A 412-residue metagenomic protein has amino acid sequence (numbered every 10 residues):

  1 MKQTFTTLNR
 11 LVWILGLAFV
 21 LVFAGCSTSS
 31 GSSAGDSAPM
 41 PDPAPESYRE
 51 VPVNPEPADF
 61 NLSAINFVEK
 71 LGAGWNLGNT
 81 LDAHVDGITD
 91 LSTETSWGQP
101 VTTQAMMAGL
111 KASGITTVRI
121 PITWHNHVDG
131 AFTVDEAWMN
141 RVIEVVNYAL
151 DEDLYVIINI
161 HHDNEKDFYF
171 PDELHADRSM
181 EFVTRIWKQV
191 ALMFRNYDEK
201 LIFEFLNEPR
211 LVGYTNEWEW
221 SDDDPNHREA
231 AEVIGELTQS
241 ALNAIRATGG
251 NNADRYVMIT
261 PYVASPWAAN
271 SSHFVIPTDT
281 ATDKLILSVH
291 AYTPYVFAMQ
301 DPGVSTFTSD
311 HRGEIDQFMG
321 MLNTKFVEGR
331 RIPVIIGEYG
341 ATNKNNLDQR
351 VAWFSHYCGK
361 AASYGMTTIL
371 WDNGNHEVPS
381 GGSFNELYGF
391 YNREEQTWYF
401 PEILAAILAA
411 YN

Functional and structural regions predicted by a protein language model:
Q3-L15: Bacterial N-terminal signal peptides that target proteins for export
V22-G25: C-terminal motif of bacterial Sec signal peptides marking the signal peptidase cleavage site
S27-G35: Bacterial lipoprotein signal-peptidase II cleavage site
A38-T117, K325-F326: N-terminal carbohydrate-binding accessory modules
E56-P57, G98-T102, M106-T117, V128 (+3 more regions): An active-site-proximal structural segment forming one wall of the substrate-binding cleft that immediately precedes
L77-T102, G130-V134, H175, V296-I315: Acidic/histidine-rich helix-loop elements that form or flank divalent-metal/phosphate-binding sites at the catalytic
M180-G303, Q317-T342, S363-M366: Active-site region of glycoside hydrolase catalytic domains
N346-N412: Aromatic-rich peripheral "rim/lid" segments of glycoside hydrolase catalytic domains that contact and position glycan
